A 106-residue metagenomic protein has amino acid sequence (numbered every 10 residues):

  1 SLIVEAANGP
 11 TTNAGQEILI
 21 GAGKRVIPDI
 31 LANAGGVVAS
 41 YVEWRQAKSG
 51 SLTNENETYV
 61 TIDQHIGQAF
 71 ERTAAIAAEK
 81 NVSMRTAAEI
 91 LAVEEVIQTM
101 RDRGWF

Functional and structural regions predicted by a protein language model:
S1-F106: Adenosine-phosphate binding glycine-rich loop
